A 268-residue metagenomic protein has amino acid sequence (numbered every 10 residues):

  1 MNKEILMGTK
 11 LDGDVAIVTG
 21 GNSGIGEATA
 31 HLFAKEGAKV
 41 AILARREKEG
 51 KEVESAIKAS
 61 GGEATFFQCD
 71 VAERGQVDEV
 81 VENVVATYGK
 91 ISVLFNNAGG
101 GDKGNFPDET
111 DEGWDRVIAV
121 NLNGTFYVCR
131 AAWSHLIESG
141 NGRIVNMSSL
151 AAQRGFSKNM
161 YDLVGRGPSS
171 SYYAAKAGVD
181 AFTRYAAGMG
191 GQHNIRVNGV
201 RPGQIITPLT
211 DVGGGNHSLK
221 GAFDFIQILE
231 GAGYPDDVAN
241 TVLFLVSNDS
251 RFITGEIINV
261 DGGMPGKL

Functional and structural regions predicted by a protein language model:
N2-G8, R154, L243, T254-L268: Short C-terminal tail/terminal secondary-structure segment of NAD(P)H-dependent dehydrogenase/reductase domains
V15, N22-S23, R46: Conserved glycine-rich cofactor-binding loop
F95, G191-R196, I253-G255: Short, small/polar-rich loop/turn modules that mediate ligand/substrate recognition or access, typified
N105-F106, T110-I118, K158, P168 (+1 more regions): Substrate-binding pocket helix/loop in short-chain dehydrogenase/reductase
S134, G188-M189, R251: Alpha-helical segment proximal to the catalytic Tyr-Lys
V145-G178, T183-R184, G188-Q192, Q204: Catalytic loop of short-chain dehydrogenase/reductase
Q227-V238: A conserved structural motif in NAD(P)-dependent oxidoreductases
